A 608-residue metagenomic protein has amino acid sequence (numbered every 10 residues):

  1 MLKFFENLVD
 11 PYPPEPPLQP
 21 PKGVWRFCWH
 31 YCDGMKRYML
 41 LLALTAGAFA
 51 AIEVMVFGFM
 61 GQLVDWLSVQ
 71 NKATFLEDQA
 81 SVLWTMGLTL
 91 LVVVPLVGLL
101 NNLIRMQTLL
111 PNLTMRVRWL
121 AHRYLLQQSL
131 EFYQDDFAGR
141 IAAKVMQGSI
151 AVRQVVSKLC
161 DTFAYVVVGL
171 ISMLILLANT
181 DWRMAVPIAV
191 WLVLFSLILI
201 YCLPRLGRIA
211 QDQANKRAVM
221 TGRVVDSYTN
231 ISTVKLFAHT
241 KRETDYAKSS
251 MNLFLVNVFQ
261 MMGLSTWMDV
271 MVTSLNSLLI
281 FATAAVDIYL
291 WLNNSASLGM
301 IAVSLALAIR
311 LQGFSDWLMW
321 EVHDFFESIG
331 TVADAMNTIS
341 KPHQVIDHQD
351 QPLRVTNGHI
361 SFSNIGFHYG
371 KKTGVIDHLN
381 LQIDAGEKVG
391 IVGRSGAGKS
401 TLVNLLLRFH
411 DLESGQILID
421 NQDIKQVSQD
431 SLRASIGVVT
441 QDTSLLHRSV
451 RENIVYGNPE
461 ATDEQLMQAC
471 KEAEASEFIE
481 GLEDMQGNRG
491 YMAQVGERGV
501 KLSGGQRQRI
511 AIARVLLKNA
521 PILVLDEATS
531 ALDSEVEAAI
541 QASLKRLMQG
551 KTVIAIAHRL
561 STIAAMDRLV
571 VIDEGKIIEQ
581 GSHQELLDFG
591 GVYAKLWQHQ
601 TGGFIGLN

Functional and structural regions predicted by a protein language model:
M1-E53, S68-T89, N101-L110, R123 (+9 more regions): Membrane-integrated ABC transporters
D10-P21, I52-G61, D65-S68, L90-A138 (+11 more regions): Juxtamembrane helix-loop junctions of ABC transporter transmembrane domains
G34, Y38-A51, V93-P95, D161-D212 (+2 more regions): Transmembrane helices of ABC transporter permease
R37-Q62, R105, R153-V166, I188 (+4 more regions): Alpha-helical segments in transporter systems
M86-G98, L192-S196, I200, S265-V286 (+1 more regions): Hydrophobic alpha-helical segments in the permease module
D136-G139, D212-Q260, V332, Q351: Loop segments that connect adjacent transmembrane helices in multi-pass transporters
H239, G263, I280, R310-T338: Cytosolic ends of transmembrane helices, especially the final helix of ABC transmembrane type-1 domains
H348, L353-N608: ABC-type nucleotide-binding domain
